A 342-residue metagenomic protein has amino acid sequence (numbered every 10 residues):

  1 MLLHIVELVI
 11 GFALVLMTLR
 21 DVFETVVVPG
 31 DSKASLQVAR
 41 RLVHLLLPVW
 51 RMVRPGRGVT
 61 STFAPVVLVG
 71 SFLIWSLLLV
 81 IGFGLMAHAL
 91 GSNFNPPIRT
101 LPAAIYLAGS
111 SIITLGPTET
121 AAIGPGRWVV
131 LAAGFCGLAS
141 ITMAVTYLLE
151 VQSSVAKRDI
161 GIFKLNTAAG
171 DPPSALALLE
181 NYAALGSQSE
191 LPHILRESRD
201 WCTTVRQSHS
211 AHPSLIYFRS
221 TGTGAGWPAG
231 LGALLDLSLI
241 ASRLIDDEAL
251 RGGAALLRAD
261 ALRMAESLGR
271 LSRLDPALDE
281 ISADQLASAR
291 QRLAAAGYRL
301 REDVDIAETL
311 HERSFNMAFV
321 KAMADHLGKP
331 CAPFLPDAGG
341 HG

Functional and structural regions predicted by a protein language model:
H4, L8, T62-V80, T223-L231: Transmembrane alpha-helical segments and their cytosolic interface motifs in multi-pass membrane proteins
H4-A34: Transmembrane alpha-helix/interfacial motif
L14-D21, W75-L79, F83-G84, L90 (+1 more regions): Pore domain of cation channels
V26-R54, K157-P173: Membrane-interface amphipathic/juxtamembrane segments adjacent to transmembrane helices
R40, H44-R51, A103, L107-S110 (+1 more regions): Short amphipathic alpha-helical coupling elements at transmembrane boundaries
R51-V67: Cytosolic juxtamembrane amphipathic/interface segments immediately preceding and feeding into a transmembrane helix
R158-L231: Non-transmembrane accessory domains of multi-pass membrane transporters/channels
I194-E197, I216-R219, T223-G342: Soluble C-terminal extramembrane regulatory/interaction domains of multi-pass membrane proteins
